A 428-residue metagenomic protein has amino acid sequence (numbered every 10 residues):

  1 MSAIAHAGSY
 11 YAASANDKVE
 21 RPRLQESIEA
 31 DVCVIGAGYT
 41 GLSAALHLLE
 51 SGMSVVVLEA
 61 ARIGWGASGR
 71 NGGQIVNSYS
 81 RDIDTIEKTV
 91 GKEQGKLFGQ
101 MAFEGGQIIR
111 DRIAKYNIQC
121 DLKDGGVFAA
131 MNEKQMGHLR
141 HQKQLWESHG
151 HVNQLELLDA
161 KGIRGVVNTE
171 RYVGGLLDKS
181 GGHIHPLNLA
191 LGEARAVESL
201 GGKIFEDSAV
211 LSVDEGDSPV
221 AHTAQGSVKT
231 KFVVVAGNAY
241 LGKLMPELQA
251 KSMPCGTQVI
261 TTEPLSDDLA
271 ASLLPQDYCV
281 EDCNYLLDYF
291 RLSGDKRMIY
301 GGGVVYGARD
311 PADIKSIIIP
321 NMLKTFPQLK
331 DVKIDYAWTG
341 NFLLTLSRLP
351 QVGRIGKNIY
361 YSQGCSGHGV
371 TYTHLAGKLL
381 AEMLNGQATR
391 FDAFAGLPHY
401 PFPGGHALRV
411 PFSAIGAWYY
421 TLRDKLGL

Functional and structural regions predicted by a protein language model:
M1-V32: Extreme N-terminal leader/targeting segments of oxidoreductases
S2-S14, R81-E87, I108-G125, A130-G192: Flavin (FAD/FMN) cofactor-binding and adjacent substrate-gating region of FAD-dependent oxidoreductase domains
A30-V57: N-terminal Rossmann-like FAD-binding beta1-loop-alpha1 element of flavoenzymes
E50-R70: Glycine-rich FAD pyrophosphate-binding loop
R70-Q100: Glycine-rich active-site loop/strand segments that organize a redox cofactor
Q107, K115-K123, V210-S218, S227-K357: Active-site substrate-recognition segment that forms the wall of the catalytic cavity or substrate channel
G137, Q144-L145, R171-K231: Helical element adjacent to the flavin cofactor pocket in flavoenzyme catalytic cores
A308-D310, K315-K425: C-terminal catalytic lobe of FAD-dependent flavoproteins
